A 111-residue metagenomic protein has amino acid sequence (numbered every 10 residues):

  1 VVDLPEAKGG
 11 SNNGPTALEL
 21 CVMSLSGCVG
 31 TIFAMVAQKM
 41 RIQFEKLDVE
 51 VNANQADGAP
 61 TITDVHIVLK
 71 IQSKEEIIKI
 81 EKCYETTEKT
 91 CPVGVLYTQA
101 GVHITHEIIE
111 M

Functional and structural regions predicted by a protein language model:
V1-M23, F33-M111: Extended beta-strand/beta-hairpin segments
L25-V29: Alpha-helical metal-binding/catalytic segments enriched in His/Glu/Asp
